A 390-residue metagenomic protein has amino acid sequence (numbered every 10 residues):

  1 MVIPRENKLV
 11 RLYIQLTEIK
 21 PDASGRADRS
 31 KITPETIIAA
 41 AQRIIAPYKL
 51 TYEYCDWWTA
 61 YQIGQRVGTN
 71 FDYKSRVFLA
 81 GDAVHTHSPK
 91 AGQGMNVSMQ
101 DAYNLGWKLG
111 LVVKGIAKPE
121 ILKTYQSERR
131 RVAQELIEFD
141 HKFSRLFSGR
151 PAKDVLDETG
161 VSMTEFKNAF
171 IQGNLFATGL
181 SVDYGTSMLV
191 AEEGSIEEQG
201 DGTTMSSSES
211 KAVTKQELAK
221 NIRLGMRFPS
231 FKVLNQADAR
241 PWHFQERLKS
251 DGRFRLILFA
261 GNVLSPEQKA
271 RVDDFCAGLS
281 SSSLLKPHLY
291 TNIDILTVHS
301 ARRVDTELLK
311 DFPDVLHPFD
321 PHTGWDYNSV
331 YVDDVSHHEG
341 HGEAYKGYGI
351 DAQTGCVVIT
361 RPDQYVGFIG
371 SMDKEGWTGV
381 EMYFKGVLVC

Functional and structural regions predicted by a protein language model:
M1-V190: Core Rossmann-like FAD-binding/catalytic domain of the broad FAD-dependent monooxygenase superfamily
R43, Y48, L111-C390: Helical substrate-recognition/capping region of FAD-dependent monooxygenase/halogenase enzymes
